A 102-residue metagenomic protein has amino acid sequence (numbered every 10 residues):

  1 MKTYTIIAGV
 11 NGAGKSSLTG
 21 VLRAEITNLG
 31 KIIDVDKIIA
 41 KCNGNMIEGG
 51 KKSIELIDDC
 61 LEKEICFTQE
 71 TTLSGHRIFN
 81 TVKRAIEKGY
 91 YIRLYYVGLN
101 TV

Functional and structural regions predicted by a protein language model:
M1-T5, K63-I65: Pre-Walker A (Motif I) flank of P-loop NTPase domains
T3, N28, Y90: Residue-level signal for beta-strand positions within conserved beta-sheet cores that form or flank
T5, I33, R93-Y95: Hydrophobic/aromatic beta-strand patches that form the interior of the parallel beta-sheet core in alpha/beta enzyme
I7, F67-T71: Structural recognition of the conserved hydrophobic beta-strand(s) that form the central parallel beta-sheet of P-loop
V10: P-loop (Walker A) phosphate-binding loop of NTP-binding proteins
G14: Conserved glycine(s) of the Walker
S17-F67: Conserved substrate/cofactor phosphate-moiety recognition/catalytic segment in nucleotide-dependent phosphotransferases
G75-V102: Replace "adjacent to P-loop NTPase cores in ATP/GTP-dependent enzymes" with "adjacent to NTP-binding cores
